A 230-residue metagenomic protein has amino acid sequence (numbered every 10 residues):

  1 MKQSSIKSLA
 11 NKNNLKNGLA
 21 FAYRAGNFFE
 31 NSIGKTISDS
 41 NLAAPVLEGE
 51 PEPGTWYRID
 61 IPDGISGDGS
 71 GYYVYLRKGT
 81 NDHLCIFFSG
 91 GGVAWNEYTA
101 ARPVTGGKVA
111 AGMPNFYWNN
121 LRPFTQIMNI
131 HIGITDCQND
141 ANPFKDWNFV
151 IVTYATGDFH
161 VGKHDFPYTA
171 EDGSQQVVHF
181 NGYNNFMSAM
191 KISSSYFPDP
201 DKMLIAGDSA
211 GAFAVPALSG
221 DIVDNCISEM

Functional and structural regions predicted by a protein language model:
K2-M230: C-terminal His-loop and adjacent cap/lid subdomain of alpha/beta-hydrolase
